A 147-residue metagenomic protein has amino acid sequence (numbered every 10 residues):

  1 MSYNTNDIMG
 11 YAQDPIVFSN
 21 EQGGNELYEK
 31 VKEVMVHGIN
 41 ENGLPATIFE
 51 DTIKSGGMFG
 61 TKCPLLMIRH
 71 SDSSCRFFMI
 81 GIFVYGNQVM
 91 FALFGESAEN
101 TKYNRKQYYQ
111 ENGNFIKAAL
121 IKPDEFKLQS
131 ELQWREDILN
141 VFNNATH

Functional and structural regions predicted by a protein language model:
M1-H147: A composition-biased, non-transmembrane "mature-region" signal
